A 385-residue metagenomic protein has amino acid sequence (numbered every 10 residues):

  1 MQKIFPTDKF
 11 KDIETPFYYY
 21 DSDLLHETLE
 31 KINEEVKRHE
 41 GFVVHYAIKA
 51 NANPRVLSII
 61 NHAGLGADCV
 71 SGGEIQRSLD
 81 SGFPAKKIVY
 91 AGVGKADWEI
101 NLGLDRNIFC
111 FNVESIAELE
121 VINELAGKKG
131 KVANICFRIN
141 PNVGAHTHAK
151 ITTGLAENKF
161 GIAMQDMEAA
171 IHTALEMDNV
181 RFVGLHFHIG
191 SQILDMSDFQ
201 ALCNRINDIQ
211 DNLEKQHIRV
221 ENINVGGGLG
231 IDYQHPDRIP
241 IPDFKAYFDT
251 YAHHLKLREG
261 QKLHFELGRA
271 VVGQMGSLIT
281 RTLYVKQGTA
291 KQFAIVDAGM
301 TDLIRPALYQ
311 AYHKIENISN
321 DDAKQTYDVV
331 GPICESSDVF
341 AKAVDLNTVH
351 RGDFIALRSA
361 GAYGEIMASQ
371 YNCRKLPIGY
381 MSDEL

Functional and structural regions predicted by a protein language model:
M1-A133, E176-R181, D211-I218, D345-T348 (+1 more regions): A charged N-terminal "starter" segment
I4, Q261-L385: Charged (often Lys/Glu-rich) extended helix/loop segments that serve as interaction or gating elements
L24, N51, E74, K95 (+10 more regions): Short, glycine-/Ser/Thr-/acidic-enriched flexible segments
H45, N134, N222, K262 (+1 more regions): Hydrophobic "anchor" residues on beta-strands that sit immediately upstream of conserved functional sites
A47, N134-N140, H186-H188, N224-G226 (+2 more regions): Short beta-strand segments
L57, D80, I100-D105, I122-L125 (+6 more regions): Short acidic, glycine/serine/threonine-rich loops at helix termini
A67-D68, I88, F111, L185 (+3 more regions): Hydrophobic residues within beta-strands of alpha/beta enzymes
N142-Y284, L346, N372: Active-site loop/helix belt of alpha/beta enzymes
